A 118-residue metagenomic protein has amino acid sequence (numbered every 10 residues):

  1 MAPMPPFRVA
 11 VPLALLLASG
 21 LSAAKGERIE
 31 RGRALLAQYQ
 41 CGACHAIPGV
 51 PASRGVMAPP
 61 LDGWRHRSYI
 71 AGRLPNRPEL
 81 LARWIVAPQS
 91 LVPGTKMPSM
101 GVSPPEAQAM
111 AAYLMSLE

Functional and structural regions predicted by a protein language model:
A2-V11: Bacterial N-terminal signal peptides that target proteins for export
A10-A18: Bacterial N-terminal signal peptides
A18-A37, P51: Electrostatic cytochrome c docking/interface patches
L21, Q38, I47, A87 (+1 more regions): Residues within well-ordered alpha-helical secondary structure of globular protein domains
G32, Q38-P48, L81, M97 (+1 more regions): The canonical Cys-X-X-Cys-His
L36-A43, R65-A71: Short, mixed-charge, low-aromatic patches
A52-E118: Extracytoplasmic electron-transfer domains, predominantly the class I c-type cytochrome c fold
